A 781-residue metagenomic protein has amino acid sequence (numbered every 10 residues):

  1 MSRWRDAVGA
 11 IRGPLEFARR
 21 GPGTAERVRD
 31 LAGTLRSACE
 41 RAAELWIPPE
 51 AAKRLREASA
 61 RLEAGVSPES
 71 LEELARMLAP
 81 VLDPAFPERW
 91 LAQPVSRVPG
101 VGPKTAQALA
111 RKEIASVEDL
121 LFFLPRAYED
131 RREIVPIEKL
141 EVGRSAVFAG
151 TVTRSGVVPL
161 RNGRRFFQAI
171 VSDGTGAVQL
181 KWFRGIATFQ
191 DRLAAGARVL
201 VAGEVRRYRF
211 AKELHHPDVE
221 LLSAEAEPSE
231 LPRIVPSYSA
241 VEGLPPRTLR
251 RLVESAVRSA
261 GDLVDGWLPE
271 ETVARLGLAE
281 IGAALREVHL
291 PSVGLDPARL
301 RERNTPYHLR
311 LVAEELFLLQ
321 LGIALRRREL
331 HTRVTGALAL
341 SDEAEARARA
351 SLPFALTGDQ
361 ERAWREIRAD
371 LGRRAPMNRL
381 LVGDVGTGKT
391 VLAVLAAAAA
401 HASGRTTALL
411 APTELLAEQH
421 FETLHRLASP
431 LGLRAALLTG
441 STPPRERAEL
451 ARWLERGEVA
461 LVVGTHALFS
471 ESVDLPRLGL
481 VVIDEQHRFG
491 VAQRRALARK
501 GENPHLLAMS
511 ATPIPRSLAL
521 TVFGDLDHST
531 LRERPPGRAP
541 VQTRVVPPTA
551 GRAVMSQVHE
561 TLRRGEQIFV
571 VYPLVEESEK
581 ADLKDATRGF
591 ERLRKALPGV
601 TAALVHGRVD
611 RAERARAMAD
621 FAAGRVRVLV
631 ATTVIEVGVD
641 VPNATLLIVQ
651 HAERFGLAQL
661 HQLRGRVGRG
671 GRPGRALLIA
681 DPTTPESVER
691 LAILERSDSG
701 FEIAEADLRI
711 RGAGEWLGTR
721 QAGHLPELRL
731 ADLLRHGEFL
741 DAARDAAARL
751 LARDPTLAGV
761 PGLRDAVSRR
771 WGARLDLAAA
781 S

Functional and structural regions predicted by a protein language model:
M1-E63, P68-A75, A619-L629, I635-P642 (+5 more regions): Accessory helical-bundle/CTD segments and flexible terminal tails appended to RecA-like ATPase motors
M1-I47, L74, L78-Q93, P99 (+5 more regions): Helicase P-loop NTPase motor core of nucleic-acid translocases
F123-T153: OB-fold nucleic-acid-binding modules
T151, E204-V205, A652, R666: Short, surface-exposed secondary-structure boundary micro-motifs
V158-S351, R753: Upstream accessory/linker segments immediately N-terminal to the RecA-like ATPase cores of bacterial MutS and a subset
R362-R365, R373-A692, R753-D754, A758 (+1 more regions): Inter-lobe coupling/hinge segments of SF2-like helicase ATPases
